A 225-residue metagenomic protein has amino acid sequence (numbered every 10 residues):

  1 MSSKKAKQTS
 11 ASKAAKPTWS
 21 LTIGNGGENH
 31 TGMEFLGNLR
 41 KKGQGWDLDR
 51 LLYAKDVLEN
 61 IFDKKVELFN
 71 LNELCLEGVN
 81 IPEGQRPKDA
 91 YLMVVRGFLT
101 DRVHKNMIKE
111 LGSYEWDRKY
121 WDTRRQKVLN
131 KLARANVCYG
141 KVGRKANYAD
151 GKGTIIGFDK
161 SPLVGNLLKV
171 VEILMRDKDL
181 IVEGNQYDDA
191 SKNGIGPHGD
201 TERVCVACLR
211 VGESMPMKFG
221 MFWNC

Functional and structural regions predicted by a protein language model:
S2-C225: Non-heme Fe(II) oxygenase metal-center motifs and adjacent flexible, charged/small-residue loops
